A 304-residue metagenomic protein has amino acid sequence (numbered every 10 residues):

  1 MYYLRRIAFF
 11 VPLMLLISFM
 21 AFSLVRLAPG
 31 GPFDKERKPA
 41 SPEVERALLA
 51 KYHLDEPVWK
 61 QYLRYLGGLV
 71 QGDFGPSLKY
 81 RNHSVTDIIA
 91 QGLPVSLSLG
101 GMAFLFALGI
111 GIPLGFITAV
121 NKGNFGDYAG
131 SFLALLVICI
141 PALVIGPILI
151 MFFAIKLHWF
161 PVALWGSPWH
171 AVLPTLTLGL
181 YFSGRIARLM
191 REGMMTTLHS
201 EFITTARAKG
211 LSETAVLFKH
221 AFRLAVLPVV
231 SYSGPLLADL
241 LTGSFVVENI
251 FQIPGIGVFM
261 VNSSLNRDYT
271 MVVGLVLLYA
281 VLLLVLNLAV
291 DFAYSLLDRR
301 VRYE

Functional and structural regions predicted by a protein language model:
M1, I89, L93-G126, W165-E304: Alpha-helical transmembrane segments of integral membrane proteins, especially multi-pass inner/plasma-membrane
M1-F9, P113-L149, I250: Cytoplasmic-entry segments and transmembrane alpha-helices of multi-pass inner-membrane transporters
L13, I17, A21, A142 (+3 more regions): Alpha-helical transmembrane segments of multipass membrane proteins
L13-R64, K79, A154-L173: Hydrophobic alpha-helical transmembrane segments of membrane transport/permease proteins and related membrane-embedded
A28, V137-I140, L241: Transmembrane helix irregularities
A50-V58, G75-N82, I186, N262-T270: Membrane-interfacial helix-loop-helix junctions in multi-pass membrane proteins
D55-I112: An internal, D/E-rich "acidic patch" concept
